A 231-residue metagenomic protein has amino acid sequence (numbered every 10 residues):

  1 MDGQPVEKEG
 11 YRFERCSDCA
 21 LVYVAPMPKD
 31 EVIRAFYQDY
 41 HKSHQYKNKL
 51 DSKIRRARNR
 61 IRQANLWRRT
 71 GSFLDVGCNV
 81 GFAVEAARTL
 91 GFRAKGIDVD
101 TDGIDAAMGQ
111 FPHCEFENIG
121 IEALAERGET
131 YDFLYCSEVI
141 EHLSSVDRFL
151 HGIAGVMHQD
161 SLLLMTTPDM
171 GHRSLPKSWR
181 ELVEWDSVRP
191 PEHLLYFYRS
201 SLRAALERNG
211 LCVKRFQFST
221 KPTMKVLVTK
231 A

Functional and structural regions predicted by a protein language model:
M1-S137, V146-L150, M165, E181-L182 (+2 more regions): Conserved N-terminal segment of class I S-adenosyl-L-methionine
E138, H142, H193: Histidine-centered divalent metal-coordination motifs
L143-S144, M157-Q159: Helix-to-beta-strand junctions that scaffold the AdoMet/dcAdoMet cofactor pocket in Class I SAM-dependent enzymes
I153: Class I S-adenosylmethionine-dependent transferase superfamily signal
M165-L195, S200-A205: Short, glycine-/aromatic-enriched active-site segment of Class I SAM-dependent methyltransferases
W185-P190, Y196, C212-K225: Soluble, non-transmembrane catalytic domains of enzymes that act on hydrophobic metabolites at membranes
A205-L211: A structural motif corresponding to the C-terminal end of an alpha-helix and its immediate exit/capping segment
